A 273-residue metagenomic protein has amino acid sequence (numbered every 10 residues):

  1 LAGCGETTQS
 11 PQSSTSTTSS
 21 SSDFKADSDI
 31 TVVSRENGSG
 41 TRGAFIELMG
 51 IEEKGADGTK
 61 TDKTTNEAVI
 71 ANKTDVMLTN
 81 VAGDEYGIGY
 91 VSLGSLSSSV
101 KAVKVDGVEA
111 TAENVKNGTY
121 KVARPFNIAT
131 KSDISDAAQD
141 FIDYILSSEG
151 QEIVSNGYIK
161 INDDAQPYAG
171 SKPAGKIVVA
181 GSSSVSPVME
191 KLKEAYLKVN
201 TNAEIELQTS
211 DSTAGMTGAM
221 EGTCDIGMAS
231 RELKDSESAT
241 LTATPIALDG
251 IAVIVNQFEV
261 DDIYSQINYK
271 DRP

Functional and structural regions predicted by a protein language model:
C4-P273: Exported/periplasmic ABC-transporter solute-binding proteins
